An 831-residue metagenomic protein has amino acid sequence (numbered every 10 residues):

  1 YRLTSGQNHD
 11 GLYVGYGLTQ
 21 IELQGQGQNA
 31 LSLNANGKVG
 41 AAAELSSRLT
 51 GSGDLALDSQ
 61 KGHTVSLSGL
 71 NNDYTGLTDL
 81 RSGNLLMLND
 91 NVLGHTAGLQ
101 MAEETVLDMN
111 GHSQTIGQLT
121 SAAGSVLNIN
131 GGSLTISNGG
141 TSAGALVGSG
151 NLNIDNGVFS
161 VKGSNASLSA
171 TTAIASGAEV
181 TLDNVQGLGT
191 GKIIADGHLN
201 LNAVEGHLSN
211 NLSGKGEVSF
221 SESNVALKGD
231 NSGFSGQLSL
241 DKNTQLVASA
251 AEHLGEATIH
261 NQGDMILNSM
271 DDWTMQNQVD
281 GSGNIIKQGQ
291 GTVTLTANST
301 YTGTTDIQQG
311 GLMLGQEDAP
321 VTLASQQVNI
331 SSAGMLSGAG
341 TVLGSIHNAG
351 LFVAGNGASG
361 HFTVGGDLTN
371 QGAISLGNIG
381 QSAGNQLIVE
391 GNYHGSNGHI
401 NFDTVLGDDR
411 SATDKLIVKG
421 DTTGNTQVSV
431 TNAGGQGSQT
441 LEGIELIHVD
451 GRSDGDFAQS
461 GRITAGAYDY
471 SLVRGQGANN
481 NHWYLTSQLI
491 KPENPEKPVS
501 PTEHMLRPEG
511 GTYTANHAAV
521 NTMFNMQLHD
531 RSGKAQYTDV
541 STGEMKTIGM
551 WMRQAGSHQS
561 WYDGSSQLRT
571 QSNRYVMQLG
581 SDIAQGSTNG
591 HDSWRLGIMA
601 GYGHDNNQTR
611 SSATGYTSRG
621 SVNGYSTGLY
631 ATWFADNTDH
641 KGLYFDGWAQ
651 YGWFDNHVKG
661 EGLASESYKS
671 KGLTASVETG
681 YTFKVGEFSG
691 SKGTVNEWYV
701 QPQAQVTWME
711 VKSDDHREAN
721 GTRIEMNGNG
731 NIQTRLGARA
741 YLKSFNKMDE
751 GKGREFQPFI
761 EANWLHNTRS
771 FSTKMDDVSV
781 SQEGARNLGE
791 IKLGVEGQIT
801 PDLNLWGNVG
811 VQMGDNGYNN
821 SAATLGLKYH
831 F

Functional and structural regions predicted by a protein language model:
Y1-A42, S46, N401-T404, A412-T413 (+1 more regions): Outer-membrane translocation/initiation segment of Type V secreted surface proteins
Q20, Q24-G27, A42-S52, H63-G124 (+8 more regions): Surface-exposed loop/turn positions within long extracellular repeat scaffolds, especially the passenger domains
S46, A56-D58, T64, K228 (+11 more regions): Transmembrane beta-barrel domains of outer membrane proteins
A349, N401, G549-R553, R595-M599 (+6 more regions): Residue-level detector of the transmembrane beta-barrel scaffold of outer-membrane proteins
N370-G372, L376-R410, L416: Long, polar low-complexity repeats
E493-S691, N808-G810, D815-A822, K828: Outer membrane beta-barrel translocator domains of Type V secretion systems
T542-K546, Q585-G590, A635-D639, F683-E687 (+7 more regions): Outer-membrane beta-barrel strand-turn architecture
G628, E710, A719-F831: Outer membrane beta-barrel transmembrane domains
